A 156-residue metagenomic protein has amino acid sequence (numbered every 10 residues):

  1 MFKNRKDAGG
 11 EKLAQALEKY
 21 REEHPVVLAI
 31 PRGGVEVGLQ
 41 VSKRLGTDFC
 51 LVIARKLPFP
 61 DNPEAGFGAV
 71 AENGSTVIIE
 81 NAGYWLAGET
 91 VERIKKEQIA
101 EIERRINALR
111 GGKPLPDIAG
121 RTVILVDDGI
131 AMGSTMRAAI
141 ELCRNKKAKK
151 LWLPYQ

Functional and structural regions predicted by a protein language model:
M1-Q156: PRPP-associated nucleotide enzymes
